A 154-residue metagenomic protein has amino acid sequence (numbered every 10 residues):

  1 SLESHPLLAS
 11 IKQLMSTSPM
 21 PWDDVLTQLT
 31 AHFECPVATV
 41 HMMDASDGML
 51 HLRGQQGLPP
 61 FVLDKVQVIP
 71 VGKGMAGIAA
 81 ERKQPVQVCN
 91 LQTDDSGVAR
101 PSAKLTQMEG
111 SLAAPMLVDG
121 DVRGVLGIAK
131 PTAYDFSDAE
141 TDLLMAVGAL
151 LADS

Functional and structural regions predicted by a protein language model:
S1-M20, A31, S154: Signal-transmission linkers at sensory-effector interfaces
K12-S16, V25-E34, V40-D44, A80: Short regulatory alpha-helical segment in sensory/regulatory domains of signaling proteins that mediates
T27-T30, V40-L63, Q67: GAF sensory/regulatory domain recognition with acknowledged cross-activation on helical regulatory dimers
H41, F61-V86: Acidic/proline- and glycine-rich, intrinsically disordered low-complexity segments that serve as regulatory linkers
L58, V125-D135: Short beta-strand-to-loop transition segments that serve as allosteric relay/switch motifs in sensory/regulatory domains
P59-V62, C89-G110, K130: Signal-transducing coupling segments at domain and membrane junctions
E109-L117: A short, aliphatic-rich beta-strand micro-motif
V118, D135-S154: Amphipathic alpha-helical "output/dimerization" segments
